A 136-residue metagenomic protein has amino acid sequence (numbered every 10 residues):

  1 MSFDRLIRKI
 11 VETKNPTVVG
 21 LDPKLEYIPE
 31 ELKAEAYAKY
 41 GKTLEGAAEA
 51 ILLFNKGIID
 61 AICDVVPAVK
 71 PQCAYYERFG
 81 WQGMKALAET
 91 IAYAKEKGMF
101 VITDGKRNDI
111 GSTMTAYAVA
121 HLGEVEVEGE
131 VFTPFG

Functional and structural regions predicted by a protein language model:
M1-Y27, E31-G136: Active-site loop-to-helix "anion-binding N-cap" substructures in soluble metabolic enzymes
